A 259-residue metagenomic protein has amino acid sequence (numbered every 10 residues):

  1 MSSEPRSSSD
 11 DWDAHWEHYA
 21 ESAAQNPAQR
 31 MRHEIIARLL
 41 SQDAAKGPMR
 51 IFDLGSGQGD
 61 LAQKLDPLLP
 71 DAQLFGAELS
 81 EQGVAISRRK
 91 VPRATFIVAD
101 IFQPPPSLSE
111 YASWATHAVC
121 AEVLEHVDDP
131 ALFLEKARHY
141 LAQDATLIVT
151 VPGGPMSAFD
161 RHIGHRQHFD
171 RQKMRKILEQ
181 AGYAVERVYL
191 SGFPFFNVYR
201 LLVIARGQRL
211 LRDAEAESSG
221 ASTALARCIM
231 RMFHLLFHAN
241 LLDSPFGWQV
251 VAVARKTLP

Functional and structural regions predicted by a protein language model:
M1-S113, H117, A121, A131-L134 (+7 more regions): Conserved N-terminal segment of class I S-adenosyl-L-methionine
S109, F159-I163, N197-V203: Short aromatic-enriched loop/helix-cap "lid" or pocket-rim segments at secondary-structure transitions that line
A121-L124, T150: Residues lining the SAM
H126, P130: Di-metal (Zn2+ and/or Mg2+/Mn2+) metal-binding site signature of metallo-dependent hydrolases with the MBL/beta-CASP
A131-Q143: A short glycine-rich, Lys/Arg-flanked "PGG" loop and its adjoining helix->strand segment in the class I
L147-Q167, R171-K176: Short, glycine-/aromatic-enriched active-site segment of Class I SAM-dependent methyltransferases
Y183-P194: Conserved S-adenosyl-L-methionine
F195-D213: Active-site-adjacent helix/loop segment of glycosyltransferases that harbors family-specific signature motifs
